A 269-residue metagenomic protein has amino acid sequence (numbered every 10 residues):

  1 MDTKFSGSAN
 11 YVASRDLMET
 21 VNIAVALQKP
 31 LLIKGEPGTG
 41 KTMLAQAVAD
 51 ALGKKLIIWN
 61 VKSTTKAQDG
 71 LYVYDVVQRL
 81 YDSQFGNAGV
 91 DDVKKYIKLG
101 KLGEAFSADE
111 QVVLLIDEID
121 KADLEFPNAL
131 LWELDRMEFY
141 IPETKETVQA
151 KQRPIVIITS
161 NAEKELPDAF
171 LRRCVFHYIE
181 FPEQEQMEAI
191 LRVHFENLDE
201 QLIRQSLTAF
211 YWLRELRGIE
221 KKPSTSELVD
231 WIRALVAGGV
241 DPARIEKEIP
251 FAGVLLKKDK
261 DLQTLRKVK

Functional and structural regions predicted by a protein language model:
M1-K269: C-terminal regulatory/interaction module of P-loop NTP-utilizing enzymes
